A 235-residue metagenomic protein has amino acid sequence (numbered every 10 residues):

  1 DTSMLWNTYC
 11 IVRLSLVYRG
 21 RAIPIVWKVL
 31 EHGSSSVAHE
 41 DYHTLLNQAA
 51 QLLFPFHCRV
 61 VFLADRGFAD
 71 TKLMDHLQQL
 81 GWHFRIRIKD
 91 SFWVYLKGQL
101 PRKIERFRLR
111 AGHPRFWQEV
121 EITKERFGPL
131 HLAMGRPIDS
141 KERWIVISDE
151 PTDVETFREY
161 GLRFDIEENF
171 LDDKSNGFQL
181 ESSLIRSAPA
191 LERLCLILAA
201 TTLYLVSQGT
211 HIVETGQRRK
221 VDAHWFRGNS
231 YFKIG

Functional and structural regions predicted by a protein language model:
D1-M4: Two-metal-ion RNase H-like nuclease active-site motif
N7, Y18-G235: Single, function-defining residue in the core of a domain
V12-S15: Short beta-strand scaffold segments in enzyme catalytic cores
